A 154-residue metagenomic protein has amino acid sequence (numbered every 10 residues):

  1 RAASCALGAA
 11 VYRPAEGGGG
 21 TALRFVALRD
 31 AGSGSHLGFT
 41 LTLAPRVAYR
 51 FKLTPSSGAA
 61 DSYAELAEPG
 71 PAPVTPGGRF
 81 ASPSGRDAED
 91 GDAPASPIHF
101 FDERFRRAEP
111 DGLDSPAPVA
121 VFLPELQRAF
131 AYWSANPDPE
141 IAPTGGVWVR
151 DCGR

Functional and structural regions predicted by a protein language model:
A2-R79: N-terminal secretory signal peptides
A3-L7, R13, D92, P124-E125 (+1 more regions): Alpha-helical protein-protein interaction elements
S4, G17-G19, A59-D61, G70 (+2 more regions): Exposed regions on extracellular, virion, or secretory-pathway luminal proteins
T75-R104: N-terminal leader/propeptide segments of preproteins
F100-R154: Glycine-rich, aromatic-bearing surface loops/beta-hairpins
